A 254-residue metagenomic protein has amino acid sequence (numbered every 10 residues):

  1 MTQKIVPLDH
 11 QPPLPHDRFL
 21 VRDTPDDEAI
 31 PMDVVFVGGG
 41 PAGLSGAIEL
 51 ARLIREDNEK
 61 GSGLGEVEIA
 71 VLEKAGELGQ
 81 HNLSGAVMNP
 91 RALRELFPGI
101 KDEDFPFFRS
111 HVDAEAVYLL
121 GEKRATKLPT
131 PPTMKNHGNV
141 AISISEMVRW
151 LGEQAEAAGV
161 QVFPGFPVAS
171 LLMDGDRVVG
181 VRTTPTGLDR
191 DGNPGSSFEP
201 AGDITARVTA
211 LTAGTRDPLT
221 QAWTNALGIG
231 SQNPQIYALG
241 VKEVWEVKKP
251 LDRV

Functional and structural regions predicted by a protein language model:
M1-V35, E49-E68: Extreme N-terminal leader/targeting segments of oxidoreductases
D33-V35, E68-G76, A206-L211: Extended hydrophobic secondary-structure segments that form protein cores and membrane-embedded regions
G39-P41, I144: Glycine-rich Rossmann-fold phosphate-binding loop(s) that bind the pyrophosphate of adenine dinucleotide cofactors
A42, E77, R216: Conserved Rossmann-like nucleotide-cofactor binding loop
L44-N58, R94-F97, V181-L188, W223-T224: Short, well-ordered amphipathic alpha-helices
E49, L53, L64-E122: N-terminal FAD cofactor-binding segment of flavoenzymes
G61-G65, S145, R149-W150, Q154-V254: Predominantly flavin-linked oxidoreductase catalytic cores and closely associated redox partners
R124-I144, E153, G180-R182: Helix-loop-beta segment of a Rossmann-like dinucleotide-binding subdomain
